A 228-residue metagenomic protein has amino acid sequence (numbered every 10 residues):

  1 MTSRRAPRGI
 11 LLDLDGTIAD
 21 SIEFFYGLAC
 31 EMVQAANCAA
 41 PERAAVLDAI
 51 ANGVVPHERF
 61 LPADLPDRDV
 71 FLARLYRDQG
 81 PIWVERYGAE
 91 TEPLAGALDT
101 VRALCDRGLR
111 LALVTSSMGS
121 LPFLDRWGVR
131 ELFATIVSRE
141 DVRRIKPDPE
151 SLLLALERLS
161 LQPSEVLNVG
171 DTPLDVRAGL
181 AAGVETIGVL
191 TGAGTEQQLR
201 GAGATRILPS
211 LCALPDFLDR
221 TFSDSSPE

Functional and structural regions predicted by a protein language model:
S3-R107, P122: N-terminal helical cap/lid subdomain that shapes the substrate entry/recognition surface in HAD-like hydrolases
S3-R5, D106-L109, L159-E165, T221-F222: Glycine-rich phosphate-binding loop signature in dinucleotide/nucleotide-binding domains
D15, A134, T205: Receiver (REC) domain switch/active-site residues of two-component response regulators
A36, F60, E90, L98-A112 (+2 more regions): Substrate-recognition/cap helix-loop segment adjacent to the acidic, metal-dependent catalytic center of Asp-based
A40-A45, E131-T135, P163-L167: Short acidic capping loops at alpha-helix termini that bridge into adjacent secondary structure
K146-V176: Conserved Lys-Pro-Asp/Glu-containing loop-to-beta segment of HAD-superfamily phosphomonoesterases, centered on
N168-R206: Acidic, Mg2+-coordinating phosphoryl-transfer loop and its flanking beta/alpha structural elements, shared across
